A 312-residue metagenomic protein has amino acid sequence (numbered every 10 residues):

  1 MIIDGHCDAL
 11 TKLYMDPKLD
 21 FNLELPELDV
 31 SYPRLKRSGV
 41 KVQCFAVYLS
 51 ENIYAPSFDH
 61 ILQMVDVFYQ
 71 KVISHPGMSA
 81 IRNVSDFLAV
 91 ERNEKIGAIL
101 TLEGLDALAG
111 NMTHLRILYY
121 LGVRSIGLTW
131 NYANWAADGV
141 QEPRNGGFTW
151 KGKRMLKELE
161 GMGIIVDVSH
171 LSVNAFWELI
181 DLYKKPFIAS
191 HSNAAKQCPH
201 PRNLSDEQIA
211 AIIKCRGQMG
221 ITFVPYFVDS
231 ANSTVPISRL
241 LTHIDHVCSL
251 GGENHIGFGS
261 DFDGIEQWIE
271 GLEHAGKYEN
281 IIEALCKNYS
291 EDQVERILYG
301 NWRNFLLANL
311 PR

Functional and structural regions predicted by a protein language model:
I2-T222, Y226-V228, L241, D245-C248 (+3 more regions): Extended, charged catalytic domains and RNA/DNA-binding interfaces, predominantly in divalent-metal-using enzymes
P56, H60, N232, P236-R239 (+3 more regions): Catalytic cores of large soluble enzymes that bind and process phosphate-bearing ligands
D229-T234, I265-L272, L285-N288: Outer-membrane beta-barrel pore domains
G251-L272: Short acidic/histidine-rich active-site segments
E273-R312: Mid-to-C-terminal alpha-helical segments outside catalytic/metal-binding sites
